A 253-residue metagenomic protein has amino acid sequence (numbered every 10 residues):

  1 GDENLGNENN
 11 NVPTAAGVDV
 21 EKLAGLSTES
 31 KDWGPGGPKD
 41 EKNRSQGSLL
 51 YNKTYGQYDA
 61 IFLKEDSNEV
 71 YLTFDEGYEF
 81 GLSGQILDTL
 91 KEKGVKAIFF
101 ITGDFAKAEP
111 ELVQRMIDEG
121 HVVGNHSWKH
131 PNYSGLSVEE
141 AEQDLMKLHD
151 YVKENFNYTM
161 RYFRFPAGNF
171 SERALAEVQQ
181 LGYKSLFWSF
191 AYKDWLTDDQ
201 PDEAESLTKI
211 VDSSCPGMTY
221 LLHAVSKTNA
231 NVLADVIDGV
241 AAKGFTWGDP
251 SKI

Functional and structural regions predicted by a protein language model:
G1-T73, E79-I86, E92, V236-G239 (+1 more regions): N-terminal pre-catalytic segment of deacetylase/amide-hydrolase enzymes
V70-T73, A97-I101, V122-S127, R161-F165 (+3 more regions): Structural recognition of the beta-strand scaffold that forms the well-ordered cores of secreted hydrolase catalytic
L72-G77, I101-T102, H130-E139, R164 (+2 more regions): Second-shell loop/turn segments in exported
G77-Y78, E92, I101, A108: Generic signature of mature, soluble extracytoplasmic domains
L82, P131-Y158, N169-P216, T228-D235: Alpha-helical scaffold elements lining the catalytic groove of polysaccharide deacetylases
I86-G94, A106-H126, V178-Q180, K209-S213: Acidic (Asp/Glu)-rich catalytic clusters
E154-M160, G244-W247: Surface-exposed helix-capping loop/turn segments at secondary-structure junctions
S214-S251: Catalytic grooves of carbohydrate-active enzymes
